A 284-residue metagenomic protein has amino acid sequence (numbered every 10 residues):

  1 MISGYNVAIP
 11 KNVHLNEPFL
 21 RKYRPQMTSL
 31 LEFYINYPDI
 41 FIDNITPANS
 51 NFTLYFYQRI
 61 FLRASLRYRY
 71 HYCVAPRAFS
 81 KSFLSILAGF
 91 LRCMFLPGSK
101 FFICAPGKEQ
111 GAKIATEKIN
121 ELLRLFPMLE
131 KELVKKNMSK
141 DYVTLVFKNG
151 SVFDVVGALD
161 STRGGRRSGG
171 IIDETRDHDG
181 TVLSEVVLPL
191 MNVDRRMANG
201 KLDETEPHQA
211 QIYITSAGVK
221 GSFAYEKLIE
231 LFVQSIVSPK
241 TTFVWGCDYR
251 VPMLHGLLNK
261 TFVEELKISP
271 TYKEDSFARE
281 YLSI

Functional and structural regions predicted by a protein language model:
I2-I284: Phosphate/NTP-binding elements of NTP-utilizing enzymes
